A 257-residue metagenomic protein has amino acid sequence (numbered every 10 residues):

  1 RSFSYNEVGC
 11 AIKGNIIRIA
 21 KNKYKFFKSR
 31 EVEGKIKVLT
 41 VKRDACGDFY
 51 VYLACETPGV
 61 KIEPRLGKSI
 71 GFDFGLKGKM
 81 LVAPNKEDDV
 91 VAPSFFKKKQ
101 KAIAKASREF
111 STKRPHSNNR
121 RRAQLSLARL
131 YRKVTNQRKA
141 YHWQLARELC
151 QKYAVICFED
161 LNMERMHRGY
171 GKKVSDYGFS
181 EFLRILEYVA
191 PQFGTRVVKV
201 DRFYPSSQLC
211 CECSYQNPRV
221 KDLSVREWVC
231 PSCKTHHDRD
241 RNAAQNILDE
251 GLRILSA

Functional and structural regions predicted by a protein language model:
R1-K42: Acidic carboxylate diad motif detector
V32-T40, A45-A257: Positively charged, helix-rich recognition surfaces that bind polyanionic ligands
